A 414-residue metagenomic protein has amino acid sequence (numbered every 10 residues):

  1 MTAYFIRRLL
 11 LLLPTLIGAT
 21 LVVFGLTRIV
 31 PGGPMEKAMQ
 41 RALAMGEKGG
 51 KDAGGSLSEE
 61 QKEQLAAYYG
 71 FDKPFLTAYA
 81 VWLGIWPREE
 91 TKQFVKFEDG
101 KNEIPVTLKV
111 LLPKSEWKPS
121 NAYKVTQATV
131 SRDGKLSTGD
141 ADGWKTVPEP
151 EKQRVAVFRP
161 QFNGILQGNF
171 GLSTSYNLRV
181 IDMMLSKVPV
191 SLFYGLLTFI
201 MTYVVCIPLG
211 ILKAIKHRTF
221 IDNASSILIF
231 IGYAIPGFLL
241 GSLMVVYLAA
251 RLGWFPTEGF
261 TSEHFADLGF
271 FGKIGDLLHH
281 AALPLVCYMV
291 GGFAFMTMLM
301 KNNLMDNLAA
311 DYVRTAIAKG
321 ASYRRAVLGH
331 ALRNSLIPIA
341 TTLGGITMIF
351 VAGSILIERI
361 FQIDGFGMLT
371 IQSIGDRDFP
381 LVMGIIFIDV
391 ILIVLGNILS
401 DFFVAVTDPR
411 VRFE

Functional and structural regions predicted by a protein language model:
M1-P74, K101-S120, K124-G139, I181-S186 (+5 more regions): N-terminal signal-anchor/first transmembrane alpha helix
T2-A3, V188-N223, G237, A249-E414: Alpha-helical transmembrane segments of integral membrane proteins, especially multi-pass inner/plasma-membrane
A3, R7, T77-V81, I85-E89 (+2 more regions): Short hydrophobic helices that act as membrane-entry/anchoring signals
V22-I29, L57-E59, E63, L228-G259 (+1 more regions): Membrane-water interface segments at the C-terminal ends of transmembrane alpha-helices in multi-pass inner-membrane
R41, W82, W86, I227 (+1 more regions): Short acidic/histidine-centered micro-motifs embedded in hydrophobic/aromatic stretches that mark compact functional
A44-G55, I165, E258-K273: Short helix-coil transition/hinge motifs at the ends and kinks of transmembrane helices, capturing the brief
S56, E60, G70-W82, V157 (+8 more regions): Coil-to-alpha-helix initiation sites in intrinsically disordered, low-complexity, charged segments
Y69-Y203: An internal, D/E-rich "acidic patch" concept
